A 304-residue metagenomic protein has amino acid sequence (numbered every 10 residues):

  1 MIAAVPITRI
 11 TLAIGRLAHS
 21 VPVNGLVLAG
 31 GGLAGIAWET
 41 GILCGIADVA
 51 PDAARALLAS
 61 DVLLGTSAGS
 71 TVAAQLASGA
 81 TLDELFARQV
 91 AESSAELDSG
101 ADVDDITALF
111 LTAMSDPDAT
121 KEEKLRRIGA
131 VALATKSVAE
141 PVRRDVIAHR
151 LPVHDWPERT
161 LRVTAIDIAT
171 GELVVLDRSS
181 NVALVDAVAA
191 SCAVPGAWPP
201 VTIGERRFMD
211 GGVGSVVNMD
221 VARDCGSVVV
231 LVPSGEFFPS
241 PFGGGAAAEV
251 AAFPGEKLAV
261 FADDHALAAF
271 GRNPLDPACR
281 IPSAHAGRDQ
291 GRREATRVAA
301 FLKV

Functional and structural regions predicted by a protein language model:
M1-T66, T71-V304: Patatin-like phospholipase
